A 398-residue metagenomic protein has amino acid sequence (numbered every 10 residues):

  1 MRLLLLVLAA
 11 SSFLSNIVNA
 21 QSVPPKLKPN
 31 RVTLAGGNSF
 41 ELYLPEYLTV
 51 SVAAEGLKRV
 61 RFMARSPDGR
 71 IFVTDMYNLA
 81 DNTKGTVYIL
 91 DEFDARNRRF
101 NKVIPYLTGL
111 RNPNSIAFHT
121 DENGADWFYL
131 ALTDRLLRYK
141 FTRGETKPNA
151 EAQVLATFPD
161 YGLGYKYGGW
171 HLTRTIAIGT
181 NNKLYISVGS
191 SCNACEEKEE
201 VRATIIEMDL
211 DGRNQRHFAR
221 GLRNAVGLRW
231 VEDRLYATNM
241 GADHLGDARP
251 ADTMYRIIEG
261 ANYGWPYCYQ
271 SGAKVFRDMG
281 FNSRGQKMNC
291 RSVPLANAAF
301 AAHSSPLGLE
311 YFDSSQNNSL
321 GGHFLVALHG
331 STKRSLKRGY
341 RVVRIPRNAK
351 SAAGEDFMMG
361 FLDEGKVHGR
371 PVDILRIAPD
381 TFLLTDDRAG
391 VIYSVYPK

Functional and structural regions predicted by a protein language model:
Q21-E46, T173, S190-N193, A203 (+7 more regions): Beta-propeller domain segments
A53-L57, P105-R111, L155-D160, G164-G168 (+3 more regions): Surface loop/turn motifs at the tips and blade-to-blade linkers of beta-strand repeat domains
A54, A64, A117, A177 (+3 more regions): Conserved beta-strand position repeated across blades of beta-propeller domains
G56-R59, T83, K102, G109-N112 (+8 more regions): Beta-rich catalytic cores
I71-V73, D126-L130, L184-I186, L235-A237 (+2 more regions): Hydrophobic beta-strand segments that make up the repeating blades of beta-propeller and related beta-repeat
F72-R99, G144: Beta-propeller domains
M76-N78, A131-R135, F141, G189-S191 (+3 more regions): Short loop/turn segments immediately following the C-termini of beta-strands
N101, L107-H119, L132-I178: Asp-box/WD-like beta-propeller blade repeats and closely related beta-sheet repeat scaffolds
